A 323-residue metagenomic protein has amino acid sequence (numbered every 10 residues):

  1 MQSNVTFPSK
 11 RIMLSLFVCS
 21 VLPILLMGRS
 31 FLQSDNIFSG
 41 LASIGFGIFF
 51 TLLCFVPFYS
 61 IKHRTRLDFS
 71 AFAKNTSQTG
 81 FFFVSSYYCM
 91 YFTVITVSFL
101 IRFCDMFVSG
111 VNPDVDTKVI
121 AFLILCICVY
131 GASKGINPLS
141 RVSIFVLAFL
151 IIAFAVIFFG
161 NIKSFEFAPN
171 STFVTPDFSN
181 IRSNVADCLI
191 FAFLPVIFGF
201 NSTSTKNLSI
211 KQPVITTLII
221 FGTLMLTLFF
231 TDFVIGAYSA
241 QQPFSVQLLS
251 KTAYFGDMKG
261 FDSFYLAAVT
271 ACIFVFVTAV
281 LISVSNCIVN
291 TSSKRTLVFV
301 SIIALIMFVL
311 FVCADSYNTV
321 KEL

Functional and structural regions predicted by a protein language model:
P8-R29, S43-G47, C54, Y88-F92 (+6 more regions): Hydrophobic, membrane-embedded alpha-helices of multi-pass small-molecule transporters
I24-T117: Membrane helical hairpin/interfacial module
S34, D105-V108, I124-V146, T203-N207 (+2 more regions): Membrane-water interface regions at transmembrane-helix termini and the short interhelical loops of multi-pass membrane
T76-Y88, V146-I162, T217-L226, A304: Small-residue-rich segments of transmembrane alpha-helices in multi-pass membrane proteins, especially helix faces
T96, L100-I101, A148-F173, T231-D232: Hydrophobic alpha-helical segments and their helix-loop junctions in multi-pass secondary transporters
L100-K118, T203-T223, A279-A304: Helix-loop-helix connectors at the membrane interface of multi-pass transporters/channels
V234-D262: Membrane-interface interhelical connector segments
S292-V298, F311-L323: Extracellular/periplasmic helix-loop-helix junctions in multi-pass membrane proteins
